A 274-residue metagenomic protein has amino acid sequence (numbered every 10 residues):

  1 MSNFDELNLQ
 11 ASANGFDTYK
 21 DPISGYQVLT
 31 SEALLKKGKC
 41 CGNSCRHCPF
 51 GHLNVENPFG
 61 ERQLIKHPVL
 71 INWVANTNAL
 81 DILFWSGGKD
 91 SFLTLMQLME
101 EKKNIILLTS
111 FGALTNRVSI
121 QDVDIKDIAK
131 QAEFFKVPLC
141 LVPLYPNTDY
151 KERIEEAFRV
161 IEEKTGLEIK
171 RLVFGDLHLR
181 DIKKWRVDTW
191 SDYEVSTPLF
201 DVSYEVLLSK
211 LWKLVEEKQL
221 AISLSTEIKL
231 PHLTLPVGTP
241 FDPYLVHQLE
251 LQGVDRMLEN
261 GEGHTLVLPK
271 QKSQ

Functional and structural regions predicted by a protein language model:
M1-T18: Active-site-proximal helix-loop elements at catalytic-domain edges
A13-Q274: Nucleotide-activated chemistry modules centered on ATP-dependent adenylation/adenylyltransferase
